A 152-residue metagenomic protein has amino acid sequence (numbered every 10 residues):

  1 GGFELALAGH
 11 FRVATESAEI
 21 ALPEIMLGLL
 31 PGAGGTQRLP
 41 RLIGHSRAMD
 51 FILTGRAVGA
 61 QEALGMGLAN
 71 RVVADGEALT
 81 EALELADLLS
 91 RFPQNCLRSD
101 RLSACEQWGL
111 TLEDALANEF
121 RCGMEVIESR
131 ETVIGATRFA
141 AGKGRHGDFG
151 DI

Functional and structural regions predicted by a protein language model:
G1-L97, I134: Crotonase-fold acyl-CoA enzyme core
G55-Q61, T80, E84-D87, R91-I152: C-terminal alpha-helix plus adjacent terminal tail
